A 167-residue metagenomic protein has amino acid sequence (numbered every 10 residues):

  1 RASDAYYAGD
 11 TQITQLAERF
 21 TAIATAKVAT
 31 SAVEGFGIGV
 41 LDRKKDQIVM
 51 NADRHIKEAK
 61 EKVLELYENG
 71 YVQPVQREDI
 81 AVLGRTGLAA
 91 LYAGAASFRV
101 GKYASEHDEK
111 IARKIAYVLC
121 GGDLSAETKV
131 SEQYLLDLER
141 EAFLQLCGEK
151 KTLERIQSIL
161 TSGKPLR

Functional and structural regions predicted by a protein language model:
S3-S31, G37, R43-R167: Intrinsically disordered, low-complexity segments enriched in small/flexible residues
